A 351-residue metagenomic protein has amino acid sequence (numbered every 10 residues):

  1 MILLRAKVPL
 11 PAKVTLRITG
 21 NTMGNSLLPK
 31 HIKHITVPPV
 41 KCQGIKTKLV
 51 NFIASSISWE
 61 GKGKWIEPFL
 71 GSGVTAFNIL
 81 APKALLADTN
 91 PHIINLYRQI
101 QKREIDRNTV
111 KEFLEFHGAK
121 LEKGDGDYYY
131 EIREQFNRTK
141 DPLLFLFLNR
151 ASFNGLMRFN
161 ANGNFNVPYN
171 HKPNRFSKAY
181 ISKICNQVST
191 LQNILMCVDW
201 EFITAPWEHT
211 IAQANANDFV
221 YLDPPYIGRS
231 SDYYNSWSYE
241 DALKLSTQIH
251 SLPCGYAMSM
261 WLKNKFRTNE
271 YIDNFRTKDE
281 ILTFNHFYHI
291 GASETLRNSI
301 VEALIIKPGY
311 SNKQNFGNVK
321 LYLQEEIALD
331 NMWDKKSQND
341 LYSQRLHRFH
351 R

Functional and structural regions predicted by a protein language model:
I2-R5, L10, T15-R17: Intrinsically disordered, low-complexity proline-rich tandem-repeat tracts
L16-W59, E104-Y221, P225-S230, R345: SAM-dependent nucleic-acid methyltransferase catalytic core
W59-K62, I79-A84, A214-D218, H250-G255 (+1 more regions): Short glycine/proline-enriched coil/turn segments at helix->beta-strand junctions
G63-D127: SAM cofactor-binding core of SAM-dependent methyltransferases, primarily the Rossmann-like beta-alpha-beta module
S72-T75, N90-I93, A151-N154, W207-T210 (+4 more regions): Short, solvent-exposed loop/turn segments at secondary-structure junctions
P82, I194-W200, T277-D279: A short helix-to-beta-strand connector/capping loop
H171, H209-I211, P224-S246, N264-T268: Residues lining hydrophobic/aromatic ligand-binding pockets adjacent to catalytic sites
S238-H350: Long, positively charged, glycine-interspersed low-complexity recognition regions
